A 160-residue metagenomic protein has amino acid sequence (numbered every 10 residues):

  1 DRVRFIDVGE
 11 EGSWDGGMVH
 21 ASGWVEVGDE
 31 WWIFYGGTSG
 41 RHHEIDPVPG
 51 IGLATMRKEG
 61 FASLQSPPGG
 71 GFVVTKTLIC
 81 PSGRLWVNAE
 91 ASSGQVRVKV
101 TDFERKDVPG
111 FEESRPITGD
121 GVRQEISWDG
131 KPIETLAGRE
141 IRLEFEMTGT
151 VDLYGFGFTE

Functional and structural regions predicted by a protein language model:
D1-E160: Carbohydrate-active catalytic/glycan-binding domains of CAZyme proteins, especially the secreted or lumenal ectodomains
